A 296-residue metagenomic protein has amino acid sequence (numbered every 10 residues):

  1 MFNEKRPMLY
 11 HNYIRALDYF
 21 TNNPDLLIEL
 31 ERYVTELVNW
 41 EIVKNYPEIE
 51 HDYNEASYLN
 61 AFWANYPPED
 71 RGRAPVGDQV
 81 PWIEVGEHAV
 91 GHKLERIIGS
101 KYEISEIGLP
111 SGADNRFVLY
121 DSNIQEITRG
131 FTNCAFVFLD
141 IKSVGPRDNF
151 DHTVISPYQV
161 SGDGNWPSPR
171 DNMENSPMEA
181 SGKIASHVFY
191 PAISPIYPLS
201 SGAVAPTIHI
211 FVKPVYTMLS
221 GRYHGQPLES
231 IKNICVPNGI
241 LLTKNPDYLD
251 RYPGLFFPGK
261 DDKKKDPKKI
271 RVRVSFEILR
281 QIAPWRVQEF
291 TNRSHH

Functional and structural regions predicted by a protein language model:
M1-R96: Interdomain/boundary linker segments immediately adjacent to catalytic/signaling cores
V80, E87, G91-T128: A short acidic/basic microdomain associated with nuclease active sites
S111-G112, T132-A135, V204-I208: Short, well-ordered loop/turn elements at secondary-structure boundaries
N115-F117, A135-S143: Conserved catalytic cores of phosphodiester-cleaving nucleases, focusing on short active-site segments
F131-F138, Y223: Short, mixed charged/polar active-site loops that provide acid/base catalysis or chelate metal/phosphate cofactors
V144-D148, T217-L219: Short acidic, S/G/P-rich loop/turn micro-motifs used as interaction or catalytic elements
F150-H152: Basic, glycine-/proline-tolerant helical and adjacent loop/strand elements that line or dock onto nucleic-acid
V154-H296: Acidic, metal/cofactor-coordinating or nucleic-acid-engaging core segments within structured domains
